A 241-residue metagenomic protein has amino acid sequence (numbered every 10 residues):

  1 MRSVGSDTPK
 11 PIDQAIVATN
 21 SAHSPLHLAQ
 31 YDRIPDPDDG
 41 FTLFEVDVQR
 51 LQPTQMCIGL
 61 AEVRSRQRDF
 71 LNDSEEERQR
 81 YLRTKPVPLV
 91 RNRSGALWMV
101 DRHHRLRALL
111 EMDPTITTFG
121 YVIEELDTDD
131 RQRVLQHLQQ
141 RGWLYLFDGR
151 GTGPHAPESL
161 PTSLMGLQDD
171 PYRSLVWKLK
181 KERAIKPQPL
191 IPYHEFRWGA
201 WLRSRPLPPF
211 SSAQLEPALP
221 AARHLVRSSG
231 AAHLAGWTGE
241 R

Functional and structural regions predicted by a protein language model:
R2-G5, P11-R80, T84-A96, L110-R241: Surface-exposed, charge/polar-rich loops and edge strands
W98-D101: Short hydrophobic beta-strand that contains or immediately precedes a catalytic carboxylate
H103-R105: Active-site-adjacent structural elements in enzyme catalytic domains
